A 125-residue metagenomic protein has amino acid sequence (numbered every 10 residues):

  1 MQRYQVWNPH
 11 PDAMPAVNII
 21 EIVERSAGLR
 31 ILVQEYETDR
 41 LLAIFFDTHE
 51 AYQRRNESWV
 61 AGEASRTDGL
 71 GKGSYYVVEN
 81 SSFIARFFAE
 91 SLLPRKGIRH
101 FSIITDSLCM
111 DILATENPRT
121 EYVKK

Functional and structural regions predicted by a protein language model:
M1-K125: Surface-exposed, interaction-prone regions used to assemble/regulate multi-protein complexes
